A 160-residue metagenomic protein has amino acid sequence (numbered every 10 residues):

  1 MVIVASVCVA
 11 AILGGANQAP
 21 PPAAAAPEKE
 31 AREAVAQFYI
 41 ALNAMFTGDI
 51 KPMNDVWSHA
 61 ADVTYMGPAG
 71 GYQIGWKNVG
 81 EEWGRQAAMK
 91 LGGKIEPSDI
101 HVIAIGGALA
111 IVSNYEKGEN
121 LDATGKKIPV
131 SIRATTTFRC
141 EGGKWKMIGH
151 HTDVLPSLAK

Functional and structural regions predicted by a protein language model:
V2-G14: Bacterial N-terminal signal peptides
G14-V56, L158-A159: Short, low-complexity N-terminal intrinsically disordered segments enriched in polar/charged residues
K29, E33, A44, I50-G106 (+1 more regions): A solvent-exposed, acidic/Ser-Thr-rich amphipathic alpha-helical stretch
D62-V63, G70-Y72, K117-E119, D153-L155: Solvent-exposed loop/turn segments at secondary-structure junctions within structured extracellular/periplasmic domains
V79, W83-G84, P97-I103, Y115-G118 (+2 more regions): Hydrophobic/aromatic beta-strand elements that line small-molecule binding cavities or substrate pockets in beta-rich
I111, S131-L158: Short beta-strand edge/turn micro-motifs at domain boundaries
T124-G125: Outer-membrane beta-barrel domain signature
